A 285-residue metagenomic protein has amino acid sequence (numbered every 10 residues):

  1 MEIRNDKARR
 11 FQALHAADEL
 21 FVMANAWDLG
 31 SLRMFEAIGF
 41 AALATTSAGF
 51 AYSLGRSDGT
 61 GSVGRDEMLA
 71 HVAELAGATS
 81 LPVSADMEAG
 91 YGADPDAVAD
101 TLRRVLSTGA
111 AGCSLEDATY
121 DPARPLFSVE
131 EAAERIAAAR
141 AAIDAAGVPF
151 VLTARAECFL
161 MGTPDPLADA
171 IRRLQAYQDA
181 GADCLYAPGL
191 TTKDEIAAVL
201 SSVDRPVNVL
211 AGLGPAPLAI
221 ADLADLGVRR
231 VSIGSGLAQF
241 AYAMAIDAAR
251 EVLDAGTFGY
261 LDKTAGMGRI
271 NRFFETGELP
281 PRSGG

Functional and structural regions predicted by a protein language model:
E2-R4, F11, S235-G285: Extended, intrinsically disordered, low-complexity segments
E2-V209, L213-I233, F240-Y242, I246 (+1 more regions): Alpha/beta enzyme core
